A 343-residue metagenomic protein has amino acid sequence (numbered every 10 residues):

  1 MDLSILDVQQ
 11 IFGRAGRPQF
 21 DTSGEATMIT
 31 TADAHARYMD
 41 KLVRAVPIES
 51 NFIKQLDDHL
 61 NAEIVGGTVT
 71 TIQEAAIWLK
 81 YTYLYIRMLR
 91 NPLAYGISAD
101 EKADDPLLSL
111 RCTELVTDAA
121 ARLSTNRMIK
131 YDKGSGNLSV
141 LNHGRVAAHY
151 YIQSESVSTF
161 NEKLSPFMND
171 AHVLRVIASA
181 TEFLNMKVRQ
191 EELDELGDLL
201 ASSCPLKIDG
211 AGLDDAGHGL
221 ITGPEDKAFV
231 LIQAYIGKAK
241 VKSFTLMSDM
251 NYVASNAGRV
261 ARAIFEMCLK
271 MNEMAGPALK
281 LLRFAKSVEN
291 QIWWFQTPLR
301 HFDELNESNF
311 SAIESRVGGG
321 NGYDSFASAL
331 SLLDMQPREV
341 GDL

Functional and structural regions predicted by a protein language model:
D2-V43: Conserved segment of the helicase C-terminal RecA-like domain
L3-I11, T22-E25, F52, L56 (+4 more regions): Helical mechanochemical/support elements of P-loop NTPase systems and associated helical scaffolds
R17-Q19, T68, F302: Replace "in large, NTP-powered and nucleic-acid-processing enzymes" with "in large, NTP-powered factors and other
E49-T82, I86-L89: Non-catalytic, charged low-complexity extensions flanking SF2 helicase motor domains
E63-I64, A103-C112, T117-A312, G318-F326: C-terminal helical accessory/scaffold domains
W78-E114, E339-L343: Short helix-coil junctions and helix-kink-helix linkers
Y150, L333-L343: Alpha-helical interaction/regulatory segments in DNA maintenance proteins
